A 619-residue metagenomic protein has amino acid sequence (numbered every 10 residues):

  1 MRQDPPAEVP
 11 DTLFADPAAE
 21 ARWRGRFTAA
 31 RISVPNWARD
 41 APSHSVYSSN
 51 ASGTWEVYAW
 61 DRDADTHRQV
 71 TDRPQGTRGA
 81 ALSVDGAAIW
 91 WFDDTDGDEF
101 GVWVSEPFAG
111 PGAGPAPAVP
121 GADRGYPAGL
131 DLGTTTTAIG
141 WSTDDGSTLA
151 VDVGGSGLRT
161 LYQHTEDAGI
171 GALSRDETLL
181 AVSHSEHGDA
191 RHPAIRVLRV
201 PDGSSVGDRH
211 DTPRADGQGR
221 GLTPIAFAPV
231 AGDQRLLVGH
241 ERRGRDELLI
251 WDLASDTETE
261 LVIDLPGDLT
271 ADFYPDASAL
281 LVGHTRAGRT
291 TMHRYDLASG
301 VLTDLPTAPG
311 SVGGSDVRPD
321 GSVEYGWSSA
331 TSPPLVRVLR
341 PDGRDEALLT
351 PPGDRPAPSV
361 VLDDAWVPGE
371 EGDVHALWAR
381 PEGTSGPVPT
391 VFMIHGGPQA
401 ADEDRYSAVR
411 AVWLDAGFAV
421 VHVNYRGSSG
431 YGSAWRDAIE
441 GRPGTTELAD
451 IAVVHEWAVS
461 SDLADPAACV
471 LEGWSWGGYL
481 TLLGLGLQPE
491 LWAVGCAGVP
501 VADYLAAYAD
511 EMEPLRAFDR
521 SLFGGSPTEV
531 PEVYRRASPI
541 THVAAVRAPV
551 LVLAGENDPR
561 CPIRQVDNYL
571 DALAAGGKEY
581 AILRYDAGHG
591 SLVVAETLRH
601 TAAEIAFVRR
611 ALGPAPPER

Functional and structural regions predicted by a protein language model:
R2-E20, N50-Q69, D94-A116, S142-T160 (+6 more regions): Beta-propeller blade-edge and WD-like acidic-aromatic loop motif
A29-V46, P74-F92, W103, P115-A116 (+11 more regions): Conserved beta-propeller blade repeats
T54-W55, D189, G244-D246, D268-T270 (+10 more regions): Flexible loop/turn segments at secondary-structure boundaries
D65, V84, D98, R175 (+5 more regions): Structured loop/turn residues at beta-strand edges in well-structured enzyme cores
G97-D98, H187-A190, G217, P356-A357 (+1 more regions): Short glycine/serine/proline-enriched coil/turn segments at secondary-structure junctions
T350-A467, E472-W474, A509-A517: Cap/lid segment of the alpha/beta-hydrolase catalytic domain
Y425-R619: Active-site-proximal cap/loop segments of hydrolase catalytic domains
